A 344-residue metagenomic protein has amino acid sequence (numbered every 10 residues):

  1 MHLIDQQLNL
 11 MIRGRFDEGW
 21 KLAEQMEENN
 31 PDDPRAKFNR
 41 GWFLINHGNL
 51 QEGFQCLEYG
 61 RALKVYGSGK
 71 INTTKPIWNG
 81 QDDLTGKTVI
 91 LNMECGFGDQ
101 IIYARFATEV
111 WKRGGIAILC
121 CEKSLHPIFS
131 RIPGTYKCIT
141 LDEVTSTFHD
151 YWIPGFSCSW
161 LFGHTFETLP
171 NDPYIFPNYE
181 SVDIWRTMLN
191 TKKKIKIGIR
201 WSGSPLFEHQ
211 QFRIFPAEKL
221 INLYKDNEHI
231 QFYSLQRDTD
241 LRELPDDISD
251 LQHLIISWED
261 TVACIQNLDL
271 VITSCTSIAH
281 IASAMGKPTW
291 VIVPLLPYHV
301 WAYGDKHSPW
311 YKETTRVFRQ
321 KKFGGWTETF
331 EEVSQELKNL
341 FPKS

Functional and structural regions predicted by a protein language model:
M1-S344: Alpha-helical solenoid repeat scaffolds of the TPR/TPR-like class and their adjacent stem/linker regions that mediate
